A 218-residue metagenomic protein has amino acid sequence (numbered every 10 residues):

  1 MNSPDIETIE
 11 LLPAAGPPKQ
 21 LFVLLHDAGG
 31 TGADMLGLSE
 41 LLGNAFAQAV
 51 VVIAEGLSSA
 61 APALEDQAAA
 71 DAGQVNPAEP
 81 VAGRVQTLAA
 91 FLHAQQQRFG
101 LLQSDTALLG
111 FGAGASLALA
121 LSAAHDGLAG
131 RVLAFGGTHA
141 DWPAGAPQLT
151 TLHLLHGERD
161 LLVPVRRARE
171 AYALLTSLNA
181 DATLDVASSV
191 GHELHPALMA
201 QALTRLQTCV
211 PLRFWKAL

Functional and structural regions predicted by a protein language model:
N2-L101: Serine-hydrolase catalytic machinery in alpha/beta-hydrolase-like enzymes
E55-S59, T138, V190: Short beta-to-alpha linker loops that shape the active-site pocket of alpha/beta-hydrolase fold enzymes
S104-L149: Primarily recognizes the serine-hydrolase "nucleophile elbow" in alpha/beta-hydrolase and SGNH/GDSL folds
G145, V165-R166: Conserved catalytic-core motifs of eukaryotic protein kinase domains, centered on the activation segment
H153-H156, D160: Short beta-strand/loop motif that positions the catalytic acidic residue of the alpha/beta-hydrolase fold
R166-L218: C-terminal catalytic histidine-bearing segment of alpha/beta-hydrolase fold enzymes
